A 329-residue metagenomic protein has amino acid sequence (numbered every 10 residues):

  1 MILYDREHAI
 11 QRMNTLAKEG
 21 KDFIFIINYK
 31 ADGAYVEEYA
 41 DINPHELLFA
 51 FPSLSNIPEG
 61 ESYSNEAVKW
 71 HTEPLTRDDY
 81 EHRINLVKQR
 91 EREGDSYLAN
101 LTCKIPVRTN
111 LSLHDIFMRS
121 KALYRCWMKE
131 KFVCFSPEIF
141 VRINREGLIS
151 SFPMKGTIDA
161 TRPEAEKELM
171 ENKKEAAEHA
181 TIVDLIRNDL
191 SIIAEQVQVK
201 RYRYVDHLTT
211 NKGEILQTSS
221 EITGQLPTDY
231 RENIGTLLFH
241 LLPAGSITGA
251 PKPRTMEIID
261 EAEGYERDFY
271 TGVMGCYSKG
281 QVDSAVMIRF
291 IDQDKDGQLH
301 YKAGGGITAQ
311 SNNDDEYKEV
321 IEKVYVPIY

Functional and structural regions predicted by a protein language model:
M1-Y329: Extended alpha-helical targeting/anchoring segments, especially N-terminal organellar/secretory targeting helices
